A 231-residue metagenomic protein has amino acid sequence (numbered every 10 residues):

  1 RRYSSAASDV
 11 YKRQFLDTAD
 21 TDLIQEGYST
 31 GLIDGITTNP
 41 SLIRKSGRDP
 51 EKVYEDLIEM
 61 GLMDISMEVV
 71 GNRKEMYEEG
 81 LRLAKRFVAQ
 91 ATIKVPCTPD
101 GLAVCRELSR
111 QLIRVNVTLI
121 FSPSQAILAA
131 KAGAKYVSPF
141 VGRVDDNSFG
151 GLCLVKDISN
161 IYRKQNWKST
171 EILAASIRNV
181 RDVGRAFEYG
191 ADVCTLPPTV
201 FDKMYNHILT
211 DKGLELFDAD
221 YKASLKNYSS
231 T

Functional and structural regions predicted by a protein language model:
R1-Y11: Single conserved hydrophobic/aromatic residue that forms the stacking wall/gate of nucleotide- or nucleobase-binding
F15-Q25, T30-L32, T37-E107, V141: Active-site beta->alpha loop and helix N-cap motifs at the rims of alpha/beta catalytic domains
L23-Y28, E79, V104, S122-A132 (+1 more regions): Catalytic cores of alpha/beta
G31-G35, L62, F87-A89, E107-N116 (+2 more regions): Glycine-enriched alpha-helix->loop->beta-strand junction motifs that scaffold or abut catalytic
N39, I93, A129, A186 (+1 more regions): Conserved, mostly hydrophobic/aromatic
P40-I43, L119, Y136-S148, A191-T210: Glycine-rich phosphate-binding active-site loops on the catalytic face of alpha/beta enzymes
D56-I65, L102-Q111, L152-S169, D218-Y228: Alpha-helix-loop-beta-strand connector modules within alpha/beta enzyme cores
Y162-T231: C-terminal alpha-helical cap/extension of soluble enzyme domains
